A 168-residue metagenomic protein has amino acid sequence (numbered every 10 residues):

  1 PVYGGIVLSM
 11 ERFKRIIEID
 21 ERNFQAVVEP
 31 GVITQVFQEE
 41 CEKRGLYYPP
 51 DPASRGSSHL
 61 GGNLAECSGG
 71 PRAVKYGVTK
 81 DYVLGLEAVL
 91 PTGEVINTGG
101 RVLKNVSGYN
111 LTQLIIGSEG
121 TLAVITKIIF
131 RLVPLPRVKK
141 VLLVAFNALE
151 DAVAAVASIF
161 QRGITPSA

Functional and structural regions predicted by a protein language model:
P1-F13, V28, P49: Glycine-rich N-terminal segment of FAD-binding domains in flavoprotein oxidoreductases, spanning the beta-loop-helix
R15-S167: FAD-binding subdomain of flavoenzyme oxidoreductases
